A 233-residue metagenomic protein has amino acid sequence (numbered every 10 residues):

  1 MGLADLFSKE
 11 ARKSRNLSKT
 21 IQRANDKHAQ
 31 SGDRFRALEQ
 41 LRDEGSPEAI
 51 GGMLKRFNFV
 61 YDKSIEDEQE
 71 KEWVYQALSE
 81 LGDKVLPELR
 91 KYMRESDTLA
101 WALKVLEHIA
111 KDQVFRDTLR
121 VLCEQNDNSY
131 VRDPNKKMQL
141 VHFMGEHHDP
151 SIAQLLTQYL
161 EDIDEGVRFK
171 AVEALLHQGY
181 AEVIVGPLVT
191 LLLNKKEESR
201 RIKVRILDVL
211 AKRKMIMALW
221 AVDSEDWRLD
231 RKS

Functional and structural regions predicted by a protein language model:
G2-R12, G32-S46, E66-D83, K91 (+5 more regions): Structural detector for internal amphipathic alpha-helices that build alpha-solenoid repeat scaffolds
E10-N25, S46-Y61, G82-M93, D112-D127 (+3 more regions): Amphipathic alpha-helical scaffolding segments comprising HEAT/armadillo-like alpha-solenoid repeats
A29-Q30, F57, Y61, E66-D67 (+4 more regions): Short inter-helical turns and helix N-cap capping residues of alpha-solenoid HEAT/ARM repeat scaffolds
S233: Conserved small/polar residues in nucleotide/adenosyl-binding loops
